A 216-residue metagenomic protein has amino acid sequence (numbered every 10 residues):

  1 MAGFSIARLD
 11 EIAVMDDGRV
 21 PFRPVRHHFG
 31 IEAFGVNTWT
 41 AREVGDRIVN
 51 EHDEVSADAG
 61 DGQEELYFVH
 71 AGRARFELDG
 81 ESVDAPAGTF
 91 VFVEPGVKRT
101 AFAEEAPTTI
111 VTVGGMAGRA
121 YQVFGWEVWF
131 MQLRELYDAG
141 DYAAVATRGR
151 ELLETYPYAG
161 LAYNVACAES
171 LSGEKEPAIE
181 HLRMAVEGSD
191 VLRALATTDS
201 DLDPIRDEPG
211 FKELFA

Functional and structural regions predicted by a protein language model:
M1-E51: A short, N-terminal "cap"/entry segment at the start of jelly-roll beta-barrel domains of the cupin/DSBH fold
V55-F76: Short, conserved beta-strand element in jelly-roll/cupin
G80-P95: Short acidic-glycine-tyrosine-enriched beta hairpin
P95-Y121: Ligand-binding loop in jelly-roll beta-barrel domains
E127, G160-L161, A194-L195: Start-of-helix register in tetratricopeptide repeats
